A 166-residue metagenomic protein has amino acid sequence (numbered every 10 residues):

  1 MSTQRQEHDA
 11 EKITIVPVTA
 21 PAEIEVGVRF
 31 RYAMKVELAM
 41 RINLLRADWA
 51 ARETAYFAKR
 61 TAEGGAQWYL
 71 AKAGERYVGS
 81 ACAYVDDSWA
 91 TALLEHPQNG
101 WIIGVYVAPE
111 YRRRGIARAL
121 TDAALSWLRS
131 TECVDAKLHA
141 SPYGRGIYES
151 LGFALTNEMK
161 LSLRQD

Functional and structural regions predicted by a protein language model:
K12-R29: A short beta-loop-alpha structural element at the N-terminal edge of CoA-dependent acyl/N-acetyltransferase catalytic
K35-Y56: Conserved GNAT-fold acetyl-CoA-binding loop/helix
A55-L70, W101: A short helix-loop-beta-strand connector motif used in the catalytic cores of GNAT acetyltransferases and, in some
L70, R76-V85, W101, Y106: Conserved beta-strand in the GNAT
S88-A90, K137-Y143, E149, A154-D166: Conserved catalytic-core motifs of GNAT/GCN5-like acyltransferases
L93-P109, L161: Conserved acetyl-CoA binding element of GNAT-fold acetyltransferases
Y111-A123: Conserved acetyl-CoA pyrophosphate-binding loop and the N-cap/start of the following alpha-helix in GNAT-like
L128-A140: Conserved GNAT acetyl-CoA-binding A-motif
